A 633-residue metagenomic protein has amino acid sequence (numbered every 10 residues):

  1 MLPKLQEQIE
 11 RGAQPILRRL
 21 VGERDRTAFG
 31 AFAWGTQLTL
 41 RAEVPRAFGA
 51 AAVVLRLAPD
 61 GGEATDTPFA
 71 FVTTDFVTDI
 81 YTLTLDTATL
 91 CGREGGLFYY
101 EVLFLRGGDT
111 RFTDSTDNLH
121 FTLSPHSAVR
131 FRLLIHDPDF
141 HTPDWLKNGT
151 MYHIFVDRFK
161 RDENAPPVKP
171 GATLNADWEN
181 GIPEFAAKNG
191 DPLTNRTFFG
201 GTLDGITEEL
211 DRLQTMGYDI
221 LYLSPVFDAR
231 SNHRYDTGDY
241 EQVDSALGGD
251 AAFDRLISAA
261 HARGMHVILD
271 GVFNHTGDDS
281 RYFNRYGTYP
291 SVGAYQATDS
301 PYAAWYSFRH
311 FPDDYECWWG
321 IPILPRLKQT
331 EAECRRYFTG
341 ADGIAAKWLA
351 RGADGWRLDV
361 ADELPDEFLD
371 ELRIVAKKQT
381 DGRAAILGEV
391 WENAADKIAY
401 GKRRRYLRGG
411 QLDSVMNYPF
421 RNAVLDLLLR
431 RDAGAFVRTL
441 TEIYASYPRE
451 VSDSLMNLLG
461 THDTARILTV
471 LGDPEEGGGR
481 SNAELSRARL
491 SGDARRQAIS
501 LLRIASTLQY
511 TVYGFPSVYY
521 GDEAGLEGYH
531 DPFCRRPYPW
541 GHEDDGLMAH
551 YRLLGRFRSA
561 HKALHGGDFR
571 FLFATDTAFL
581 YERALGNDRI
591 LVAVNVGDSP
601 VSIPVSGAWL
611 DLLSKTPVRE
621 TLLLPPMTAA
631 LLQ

Functional and structural regions predicted by a protein language model:
M1-T150, F155, R161, P167-P170 (+8 more regions): Carbohydrate-interacting/catalytic domains
T150-Y152, L221-L223, V267-L269, W356 (+3 more regions): Hydrophobic faces of well-ordered beta-strands that scaffold small-molecule active sites in alpha/beta enzyme cores
V156-D219, V226-R351, L372-Q379, D396: Substrate-binding/active-site clefts of carbohydrate-active enzymes
D157, Y400-G401, M456-A488, S506-D544: Aromatic/acidic polysaccharide-binding cleft in carbohydrate-active enzymes
D157-K160, F227-D228, F273-N274, L349 (+8 more regions): Short, solvent-exposed loop/turn segments at secondary-structure junctions
G190-R196, G238-Q242, S481-A494, F557: Short, basic, glycine/proline-bearing loop/turn elements
I257-H266, N274-H275, S280-S291, I344 (+6 more regions): Active-site-proximal helices and loops of the catalytic beta/alpha 8
V437, T441, G477-L502, A560-A563: Aromatic-anchored helix/helix-loop segment that forms the rim or "lid" of small-molecule/cofactor binding pockets
